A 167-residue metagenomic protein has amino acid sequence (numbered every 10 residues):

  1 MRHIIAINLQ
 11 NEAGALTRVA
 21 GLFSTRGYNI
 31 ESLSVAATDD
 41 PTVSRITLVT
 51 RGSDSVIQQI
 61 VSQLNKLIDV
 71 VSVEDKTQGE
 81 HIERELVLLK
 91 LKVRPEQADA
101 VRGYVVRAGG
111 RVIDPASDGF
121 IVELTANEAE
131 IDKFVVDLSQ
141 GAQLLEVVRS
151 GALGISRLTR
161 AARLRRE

Functional and structural regions predicted by a protein language model:
M1-I4, N8, E12-S44, V49-E167: Long, contiguous binding/interaction regions
